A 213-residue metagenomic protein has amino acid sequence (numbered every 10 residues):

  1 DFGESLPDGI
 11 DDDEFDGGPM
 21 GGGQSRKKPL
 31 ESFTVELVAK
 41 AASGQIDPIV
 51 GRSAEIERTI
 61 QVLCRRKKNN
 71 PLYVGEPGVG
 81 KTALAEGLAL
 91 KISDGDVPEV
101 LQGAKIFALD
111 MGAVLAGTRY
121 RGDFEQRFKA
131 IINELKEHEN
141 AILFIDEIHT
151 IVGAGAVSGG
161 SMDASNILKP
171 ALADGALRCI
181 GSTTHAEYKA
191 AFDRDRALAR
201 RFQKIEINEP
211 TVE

Functional and structural regions predicted by a protein language model:
D1-L115, E125-H138, F144-T150, D174-L177 (+2 more regions): Histone-fold recognition with a strong bias for associated Lys/Arg-rich disordered tails
D47, G51, K169, Q203-I207: Residues at the ends of beta-strands that form strand-to-helix hinge/output surfaces
T118, I151-A154: Conserved ATP-binding/catalytic core of the eukaryotic-like protein kinase fold, especially serine/threonine kinases
D123-F128, G153-D174, R196-A199: Substrate-gripping "pore-loop 1 plus following alpha2 helix"
A191-N208: A short helix-turn-beta junction within AAA+ P-loop NTPase domains corresponding to the substrate/partner-engaging
P210-E213: Short, intrinsically disordered, charge-balanced linker/junction segments flanking boundaries in proteins
